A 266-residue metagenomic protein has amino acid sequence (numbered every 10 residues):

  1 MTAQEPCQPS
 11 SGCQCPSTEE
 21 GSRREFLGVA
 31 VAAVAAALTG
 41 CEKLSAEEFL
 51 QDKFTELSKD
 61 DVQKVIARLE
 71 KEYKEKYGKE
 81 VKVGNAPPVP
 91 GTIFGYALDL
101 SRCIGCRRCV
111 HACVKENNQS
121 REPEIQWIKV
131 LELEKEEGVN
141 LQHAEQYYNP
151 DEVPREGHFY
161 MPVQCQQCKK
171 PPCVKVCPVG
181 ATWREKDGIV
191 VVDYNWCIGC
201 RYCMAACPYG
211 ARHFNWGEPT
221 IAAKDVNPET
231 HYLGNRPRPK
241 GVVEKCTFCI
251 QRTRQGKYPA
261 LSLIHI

Functional and structural regions predicted by a protein language model:
S10-V34: N-terminal secretory signal peptides and thylakoid transit peptides that target proteins across membranes
C13-S22, G40-F94: C-terminal segment of N-terminal export signals and the immediately downstream linker at the start of the mature
S45, G78, E116-R155, W183-W196 (+1 more regions): Non-heme iron-sulfur electron-transfer modules
F94-Y96, S101-R102, E156-F159, Q166-K169 (+2 more regions): Short, flexible, mixed-charge glycine/proline-rich loop motifs that serve as phosphate/nucleic-acid-contacting
L100-C106, V110, P162, K170 (+5 more regions): Residues immediately within or flanking Cys/His clusters that coordinate Zn2+ in small zinc-binding modules
R107, V114-N117, K169, P178 (+3 more regions): Cys/His-coordinated zinc-binding microdomains
Q166, P171-W183, V190: Glycine-rich active-site/cofactor-binding loop and its immediate structural neighborhood
I264-I266: Conserved small/polar residues in nucleotide/adenosyl-binding loops
